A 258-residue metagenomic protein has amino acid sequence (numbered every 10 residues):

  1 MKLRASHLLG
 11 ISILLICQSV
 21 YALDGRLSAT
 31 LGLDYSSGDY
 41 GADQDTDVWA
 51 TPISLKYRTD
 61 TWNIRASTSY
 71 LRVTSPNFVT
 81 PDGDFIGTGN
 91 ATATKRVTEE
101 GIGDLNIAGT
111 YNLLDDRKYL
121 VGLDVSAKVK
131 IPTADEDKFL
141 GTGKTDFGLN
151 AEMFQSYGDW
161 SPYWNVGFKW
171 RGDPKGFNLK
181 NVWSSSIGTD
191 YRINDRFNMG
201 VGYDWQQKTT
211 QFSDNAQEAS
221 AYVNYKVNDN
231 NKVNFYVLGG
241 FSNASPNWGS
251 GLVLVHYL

Functional and structural regions predicted by a protein language model:
M1-R26: Cleavable N-terminal export/targeting peptides
A22-D173, V182-G249, V253-L258: Transmembrane beta-barrel domains of Gram-negative outer membranes and organellar outer membranes
F177: Active-site cleft segment of glycoside hydrolase catalytic domains centered on the general acid/base Glu
